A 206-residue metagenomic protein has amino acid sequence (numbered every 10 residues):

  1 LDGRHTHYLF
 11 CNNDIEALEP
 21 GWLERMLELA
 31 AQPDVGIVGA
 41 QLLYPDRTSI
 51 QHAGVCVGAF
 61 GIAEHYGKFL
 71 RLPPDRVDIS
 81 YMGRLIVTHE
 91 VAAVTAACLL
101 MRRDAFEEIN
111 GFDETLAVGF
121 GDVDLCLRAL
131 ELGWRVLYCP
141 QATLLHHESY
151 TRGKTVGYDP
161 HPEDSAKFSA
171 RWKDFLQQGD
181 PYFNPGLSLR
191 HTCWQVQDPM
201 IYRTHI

Functional and structural regions predicted by a protein language model:
L1-D2, L127: Short, conserved alpha-helix that lines the donor NDP-sugar binding/gating region of sugar-transfer enzymes
D2-T6, Q32, G111: Active-site acidic short loop of glycosyltransferases
H5-E16: Short beta-strand-to-loop acidic/aromatic patch adjacent to the donor-nucleotide binding site
T6-Y8, G36, A92: Conserved acidic residues
I15-A63: Conserved donor NDP-sugar-binding/catalytic core segment of glycosyltransferases
G21-W22, G121, G157, D164: Residues at alpha-helix caps and immediate loop-helix transition turns in enzyme cores, especially N- and C-cap
W22-M26, G83-N110, T115-L145, Y150: A short, conserved alpha-helix in the catalytic core of glycosyltransferases
G36, D46-R47, A59-E90, V136 (+1 more regions): C-terminal, non-catalytic tails of nucleotide-sugar-dependent glycosyltransferases
